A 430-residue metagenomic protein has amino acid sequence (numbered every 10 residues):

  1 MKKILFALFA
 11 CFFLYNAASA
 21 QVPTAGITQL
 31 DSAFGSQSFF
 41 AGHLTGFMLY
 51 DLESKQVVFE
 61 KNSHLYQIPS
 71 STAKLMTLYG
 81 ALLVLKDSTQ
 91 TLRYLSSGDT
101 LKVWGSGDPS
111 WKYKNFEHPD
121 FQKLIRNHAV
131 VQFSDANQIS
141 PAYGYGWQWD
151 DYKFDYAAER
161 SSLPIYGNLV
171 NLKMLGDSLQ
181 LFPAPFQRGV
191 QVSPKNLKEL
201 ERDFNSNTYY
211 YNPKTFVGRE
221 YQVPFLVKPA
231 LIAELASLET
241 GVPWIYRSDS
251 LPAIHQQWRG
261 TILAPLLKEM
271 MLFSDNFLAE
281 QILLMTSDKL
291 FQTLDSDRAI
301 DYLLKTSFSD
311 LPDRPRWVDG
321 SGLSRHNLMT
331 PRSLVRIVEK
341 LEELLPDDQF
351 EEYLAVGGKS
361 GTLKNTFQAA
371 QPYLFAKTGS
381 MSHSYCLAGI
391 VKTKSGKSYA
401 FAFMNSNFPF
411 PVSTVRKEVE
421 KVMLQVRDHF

Functional and structural regions predicted by a protein language model:
M1-G26: Bacterial Sec-dependent N-terminal signal peptides
A20-Y66, L85-S88, L124-A129: Beta-lactamase-like hydrolase cores
F47-L49, R93-L95, A388-G389: Short beta-strand scaffold segments in enzyme catalytic cores
E53-K55, L65-I68, G107-W111, N137-S140 (+7 more regions): Solvent-exposed loop/turn segments at secondary-structure junctions within structured extracellular/periplasmic domains
V58-K61, W258, L283-F430: Small-residue-rich helix-loop
Q67-A81: Active/ligand-binding-proximal structured segments within catalytic/core domains that scaffold catalytic residues
L83-D313, D428-H429: Conserved serine DD-peptidase/penicillin-binding transpeptidase domain and beta-lactam-recognizing active-site
